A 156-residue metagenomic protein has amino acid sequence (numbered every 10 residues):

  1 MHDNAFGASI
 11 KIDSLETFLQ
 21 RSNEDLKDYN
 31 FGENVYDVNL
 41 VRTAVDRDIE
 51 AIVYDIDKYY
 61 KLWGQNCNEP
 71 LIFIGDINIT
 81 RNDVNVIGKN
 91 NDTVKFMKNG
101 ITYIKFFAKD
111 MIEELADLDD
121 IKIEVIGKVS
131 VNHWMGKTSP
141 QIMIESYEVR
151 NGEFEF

Functional and structural regions predicted by a protein language model:
H2-F156: Acidic, two-metal ion nucleic-acid-processing modules in DNA metabolism proteins
